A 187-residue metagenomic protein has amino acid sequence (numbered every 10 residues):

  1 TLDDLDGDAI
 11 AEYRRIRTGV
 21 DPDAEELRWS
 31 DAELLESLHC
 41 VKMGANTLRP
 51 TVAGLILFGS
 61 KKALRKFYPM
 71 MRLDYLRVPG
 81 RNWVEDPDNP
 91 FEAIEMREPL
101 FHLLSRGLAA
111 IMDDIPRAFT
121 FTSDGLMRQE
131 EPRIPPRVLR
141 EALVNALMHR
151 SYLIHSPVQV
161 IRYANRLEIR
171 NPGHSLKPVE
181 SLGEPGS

Functional and structural regions predicted by a protein language model:
T1-S187: Active-site helix-to-loop segments that bind/position phosphate- or nucleotide-bearing substrates and donors across
